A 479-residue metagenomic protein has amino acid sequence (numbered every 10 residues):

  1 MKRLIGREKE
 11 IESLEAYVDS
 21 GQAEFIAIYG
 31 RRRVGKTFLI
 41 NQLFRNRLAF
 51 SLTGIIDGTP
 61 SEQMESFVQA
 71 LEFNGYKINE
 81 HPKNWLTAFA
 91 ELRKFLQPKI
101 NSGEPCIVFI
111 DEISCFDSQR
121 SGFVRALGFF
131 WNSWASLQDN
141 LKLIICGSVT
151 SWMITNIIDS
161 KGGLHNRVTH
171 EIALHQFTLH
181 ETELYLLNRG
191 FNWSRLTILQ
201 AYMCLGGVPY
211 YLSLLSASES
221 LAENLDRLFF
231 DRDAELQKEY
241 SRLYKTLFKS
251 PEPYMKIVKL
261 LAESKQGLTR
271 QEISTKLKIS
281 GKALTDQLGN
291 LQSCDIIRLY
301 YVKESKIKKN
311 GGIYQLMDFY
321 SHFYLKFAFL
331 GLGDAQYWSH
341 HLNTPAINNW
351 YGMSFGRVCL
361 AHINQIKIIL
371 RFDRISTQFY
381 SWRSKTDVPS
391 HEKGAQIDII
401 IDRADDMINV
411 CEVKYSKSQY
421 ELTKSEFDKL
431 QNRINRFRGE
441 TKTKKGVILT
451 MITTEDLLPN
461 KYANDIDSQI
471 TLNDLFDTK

Functional and structural regions predicted by a protein language model:
M1-H341, P345, L449: Phosphate-binding site recognition
K303, G311-K479: A cross-kingdom feature that marks ATP-driven nucleic-acid transaction machinery
